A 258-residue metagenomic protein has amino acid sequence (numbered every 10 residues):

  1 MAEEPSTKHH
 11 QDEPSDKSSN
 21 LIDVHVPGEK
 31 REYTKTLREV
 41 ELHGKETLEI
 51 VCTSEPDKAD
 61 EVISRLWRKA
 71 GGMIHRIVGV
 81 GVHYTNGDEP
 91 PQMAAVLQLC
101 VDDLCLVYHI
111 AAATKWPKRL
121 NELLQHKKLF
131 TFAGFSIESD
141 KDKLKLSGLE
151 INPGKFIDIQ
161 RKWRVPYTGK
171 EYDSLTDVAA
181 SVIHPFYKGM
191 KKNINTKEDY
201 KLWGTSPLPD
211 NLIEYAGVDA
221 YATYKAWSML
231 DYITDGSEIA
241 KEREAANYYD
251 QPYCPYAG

Functional and structural regions predicted by a protein language model:
M1-R76, A113, I159, E238-G258: N-terminal accessory regions of nucleic-acid-interacting proteins
E49-D60, M73-I77, Y84-M229: Conserved DEDDh/DEDDy metal-dependent 3′-5′ exonuclease domain
P209-G258: Mixed-charge, glycine-rich, non-catalytic linkers/tails in nucleic-acid processing enzymes
